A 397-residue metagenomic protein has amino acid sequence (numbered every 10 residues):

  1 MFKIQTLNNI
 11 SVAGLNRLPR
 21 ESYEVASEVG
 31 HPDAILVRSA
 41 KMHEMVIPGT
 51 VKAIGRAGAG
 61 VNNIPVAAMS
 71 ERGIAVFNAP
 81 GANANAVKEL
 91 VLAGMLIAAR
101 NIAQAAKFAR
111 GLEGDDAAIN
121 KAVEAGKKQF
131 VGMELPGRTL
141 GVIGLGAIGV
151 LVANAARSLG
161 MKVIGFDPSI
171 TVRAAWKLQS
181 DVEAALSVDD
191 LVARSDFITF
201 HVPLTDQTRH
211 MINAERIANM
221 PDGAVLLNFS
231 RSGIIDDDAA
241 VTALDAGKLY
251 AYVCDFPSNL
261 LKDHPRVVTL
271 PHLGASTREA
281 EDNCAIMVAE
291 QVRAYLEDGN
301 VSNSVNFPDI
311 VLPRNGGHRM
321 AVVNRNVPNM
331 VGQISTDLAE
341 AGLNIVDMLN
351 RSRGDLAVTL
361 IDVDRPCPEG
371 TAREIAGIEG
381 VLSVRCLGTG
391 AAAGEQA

Functional and structural regions predicted by a protein language model:
M1-A79, N213-E215, D236, A341 (+4 more regions): An N-terminal-biased, well-structured beta-alpha scaffold segment characteristic of Rossmann-like dinucleotide-binding
H43-M45, P168-L260, S276: Rossmann-like adenosine-cofactor binding region
P80-T139, N300-V305: Phosphate-binding beta-alpha-beta segment of Rossmann-like dinucleotide-binding domains, i.e., the NAD(P)
K88-K107, M133, N154-M161, I286-N300 (+1 more regions): Oxidoreductase and adenylate-handling cofactor-binding alpha/beta cores
L145-G146: Glycine-rich Rossmann-fold phosphate-binding loop(s) that bind the pyrophosphate of adenine dinucleotide cofactors
G149-V150: N-terminal Rossmann-fold NAD(P) dinucleotide-binding loop
A218, D222-R314, R325, V358 (+1 more regions): Rossmann-like dinucleotide-binding domain for NAD(H)/NADP(H)
S302, N306-A397: A conserved regulatory-domain signal marking ACT and ACT-like small-molecule sensing domains and adjacent regulatory
